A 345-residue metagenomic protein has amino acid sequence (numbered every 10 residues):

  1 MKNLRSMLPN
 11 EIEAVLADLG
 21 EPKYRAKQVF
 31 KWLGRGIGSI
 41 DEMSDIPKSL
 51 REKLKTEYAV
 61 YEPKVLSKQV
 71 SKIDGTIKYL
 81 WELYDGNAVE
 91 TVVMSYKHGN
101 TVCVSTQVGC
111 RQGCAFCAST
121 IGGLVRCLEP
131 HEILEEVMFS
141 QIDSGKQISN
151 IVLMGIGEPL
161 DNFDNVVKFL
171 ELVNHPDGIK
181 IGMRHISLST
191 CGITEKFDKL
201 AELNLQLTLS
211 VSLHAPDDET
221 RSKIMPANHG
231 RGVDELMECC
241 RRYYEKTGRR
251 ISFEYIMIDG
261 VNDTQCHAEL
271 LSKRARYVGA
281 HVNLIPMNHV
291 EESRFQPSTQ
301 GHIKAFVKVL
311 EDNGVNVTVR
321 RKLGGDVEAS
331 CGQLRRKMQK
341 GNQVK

Functional and structural regions predicted by a protein language model:
M1-N87, R241-R249, M257-K345: Auxiliary Fe-S-binding modules of radical SAM enzymes
S71, S105-T106, S119, S189 (+1 more regions): Short linear Ser/Thr-Pro motifs
K72, Y84, S95-K97, G192 (+1 more regions): A generic beta-sheet turn/junction motif
A88-V93: A short loop-to-beta-strand scaffold at the N-terminal edge of the catalytic core in hydrolase folds
S95-E132: Canonical Radical SAM [4Fe-4S] cluster-binding loop centered on the CxxxCxxC motif and its immediate flanking residues
T120-N150: Conserved alpha-helical substructure of the radical SAM core
Q141-N150, G155-N313, V317-R320: Conserved AdoMet/S-adenosylmethionine-binding subsite of the radical SAM
